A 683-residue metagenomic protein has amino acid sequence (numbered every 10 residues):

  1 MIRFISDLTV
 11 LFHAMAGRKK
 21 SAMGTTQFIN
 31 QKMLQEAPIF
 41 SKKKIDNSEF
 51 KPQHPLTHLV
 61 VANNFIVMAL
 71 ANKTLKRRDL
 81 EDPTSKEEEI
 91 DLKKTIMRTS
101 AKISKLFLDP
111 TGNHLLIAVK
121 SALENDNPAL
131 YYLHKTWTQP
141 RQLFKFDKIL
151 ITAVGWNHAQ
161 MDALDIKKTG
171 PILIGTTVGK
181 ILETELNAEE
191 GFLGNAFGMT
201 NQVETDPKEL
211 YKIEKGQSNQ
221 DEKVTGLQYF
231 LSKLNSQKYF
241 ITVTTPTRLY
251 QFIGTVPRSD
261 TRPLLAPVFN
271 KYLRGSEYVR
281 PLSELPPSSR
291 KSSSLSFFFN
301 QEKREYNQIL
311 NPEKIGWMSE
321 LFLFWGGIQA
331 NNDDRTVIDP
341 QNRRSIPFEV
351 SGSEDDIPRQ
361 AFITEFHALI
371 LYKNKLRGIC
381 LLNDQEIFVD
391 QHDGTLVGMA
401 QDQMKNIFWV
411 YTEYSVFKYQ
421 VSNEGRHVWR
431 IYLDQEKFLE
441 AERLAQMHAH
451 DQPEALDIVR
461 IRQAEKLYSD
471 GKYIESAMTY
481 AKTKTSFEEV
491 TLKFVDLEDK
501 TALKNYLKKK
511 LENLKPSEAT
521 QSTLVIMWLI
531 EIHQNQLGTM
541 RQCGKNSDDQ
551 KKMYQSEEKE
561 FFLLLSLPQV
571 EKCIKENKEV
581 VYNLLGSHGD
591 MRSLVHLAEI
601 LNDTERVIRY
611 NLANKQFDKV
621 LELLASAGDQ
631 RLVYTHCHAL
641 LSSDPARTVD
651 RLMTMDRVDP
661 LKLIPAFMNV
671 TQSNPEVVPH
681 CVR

Functional and structural regions predicted by a protein language model:
M1-A14: N-terminal amphipathic/basic-hydrophobic helices that include classical n-h-c signal peptides and signal-anchor
F12, A16-E365, L371, K375-A400 (+2 more regions): WD40-like beta-propeller blades
F252-R262, P267-S587, M591-A598, T604-R683: Extended non-globular scaffold/tether segments
